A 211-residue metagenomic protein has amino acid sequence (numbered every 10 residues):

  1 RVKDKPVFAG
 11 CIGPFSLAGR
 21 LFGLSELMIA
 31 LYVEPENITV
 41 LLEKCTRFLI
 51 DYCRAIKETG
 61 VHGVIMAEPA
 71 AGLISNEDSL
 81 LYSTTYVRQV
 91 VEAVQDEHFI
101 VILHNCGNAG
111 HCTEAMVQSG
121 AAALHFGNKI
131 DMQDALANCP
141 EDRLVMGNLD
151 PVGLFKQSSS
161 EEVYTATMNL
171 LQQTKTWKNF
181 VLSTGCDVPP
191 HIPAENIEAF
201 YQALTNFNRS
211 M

Functional and structural regions predicted by a protein language model:
R1-M211: Active-site loop segments of alpha/beta catalytic cores
